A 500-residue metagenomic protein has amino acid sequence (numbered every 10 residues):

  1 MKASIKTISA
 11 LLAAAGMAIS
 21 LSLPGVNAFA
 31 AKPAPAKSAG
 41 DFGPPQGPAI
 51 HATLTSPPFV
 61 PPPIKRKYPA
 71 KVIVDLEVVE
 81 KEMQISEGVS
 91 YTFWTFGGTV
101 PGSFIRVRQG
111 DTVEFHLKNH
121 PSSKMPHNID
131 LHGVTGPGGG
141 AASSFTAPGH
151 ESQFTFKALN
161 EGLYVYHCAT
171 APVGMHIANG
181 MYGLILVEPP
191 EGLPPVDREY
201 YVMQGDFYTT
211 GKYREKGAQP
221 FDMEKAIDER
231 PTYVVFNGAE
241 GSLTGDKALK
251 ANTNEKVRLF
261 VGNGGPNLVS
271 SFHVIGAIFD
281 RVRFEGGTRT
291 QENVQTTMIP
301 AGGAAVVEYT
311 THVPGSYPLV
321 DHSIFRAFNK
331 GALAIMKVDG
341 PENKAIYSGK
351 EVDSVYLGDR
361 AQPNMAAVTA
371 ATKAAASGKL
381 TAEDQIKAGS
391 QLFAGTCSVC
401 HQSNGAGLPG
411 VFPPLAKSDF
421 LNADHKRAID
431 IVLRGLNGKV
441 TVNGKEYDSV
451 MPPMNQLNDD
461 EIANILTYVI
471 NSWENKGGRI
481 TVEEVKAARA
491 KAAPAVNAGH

Functional and structural regions predicted by a protein language model:
K2, A31-Q391, P409: Copper-binding active sites and cupredoxin-like electron-transfer domains, recognizing His/Cys-rich ligand loops
K2-A13: Bacterial N-terminal signal peptides that target proteins for export
M17-N27: C-terminal segment of classical bacterial N-terminal signal peptides
K118-S122, E161, V173, L186-P190 (+6 more regions): Sec-exported extracytoplasmic/periplasmic mature domains
A169-P172, F207, H322, C400-L408 (+3 more regions): Detector for the c-type heme attachment site
A178-V196, K330-M336, L415-N464: Extended, polar beta-sheet/loop recognition surfaces of beta-rich domains that mediate binding to diverse ligands
T369-D384, S390, V442-H500: Flexible coil segments in periplasmic/lumen-exposed cytochrome c-class electron-transfer proteins
A382-L408, K417, L421-R434: Sequence/structural segment immediately N-terminal to covalent heme-attachment motifs in c-type and related
